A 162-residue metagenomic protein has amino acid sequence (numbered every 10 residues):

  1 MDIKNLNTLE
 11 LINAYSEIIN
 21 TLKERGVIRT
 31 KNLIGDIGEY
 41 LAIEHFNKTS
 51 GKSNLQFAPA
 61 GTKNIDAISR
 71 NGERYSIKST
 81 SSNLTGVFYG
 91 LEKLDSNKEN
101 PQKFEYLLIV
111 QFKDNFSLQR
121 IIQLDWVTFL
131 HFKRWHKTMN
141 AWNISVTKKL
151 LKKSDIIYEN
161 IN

Functional and structural regions predicted by a protein language model:
M1-N162: Nucleic-acid endonuclease domains
